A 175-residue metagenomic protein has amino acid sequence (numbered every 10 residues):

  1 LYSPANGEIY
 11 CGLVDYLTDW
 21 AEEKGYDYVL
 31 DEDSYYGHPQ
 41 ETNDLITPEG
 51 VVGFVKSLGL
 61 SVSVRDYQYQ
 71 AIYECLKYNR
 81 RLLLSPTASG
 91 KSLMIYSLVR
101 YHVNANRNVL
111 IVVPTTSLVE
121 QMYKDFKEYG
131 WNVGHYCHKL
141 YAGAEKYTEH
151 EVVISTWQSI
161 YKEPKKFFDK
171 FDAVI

Functional and structural regions predicted by a protein language model:
L1-L30: Charged, low-complexity intrinsically disordered regions
Y2-P4, W20, D31-L84: Conserved pre-motif I regulatory segment
S63, K77-H102: Walker A/P-loop
L83, I111, V153-S155, V174: Hydrophobic positions in the central parallel beta-sheet of the AAA+
P86-T87, S92, N108-V119: Conserved strand-helix element at the start of the C-terminal RecA-like helicase core
V109, T116-A144: Conserved helix-turn-beta segment of the N-terminal RecA-like "Helicase ATP-binding" lobe in SF1/SF2 helicases
A142-V153, F167-F171: Conserved motor-coupling elements within RecA-like helicase/translocase cores
W157-S159, K165-I175: SF2 helicase catalytic motif II
